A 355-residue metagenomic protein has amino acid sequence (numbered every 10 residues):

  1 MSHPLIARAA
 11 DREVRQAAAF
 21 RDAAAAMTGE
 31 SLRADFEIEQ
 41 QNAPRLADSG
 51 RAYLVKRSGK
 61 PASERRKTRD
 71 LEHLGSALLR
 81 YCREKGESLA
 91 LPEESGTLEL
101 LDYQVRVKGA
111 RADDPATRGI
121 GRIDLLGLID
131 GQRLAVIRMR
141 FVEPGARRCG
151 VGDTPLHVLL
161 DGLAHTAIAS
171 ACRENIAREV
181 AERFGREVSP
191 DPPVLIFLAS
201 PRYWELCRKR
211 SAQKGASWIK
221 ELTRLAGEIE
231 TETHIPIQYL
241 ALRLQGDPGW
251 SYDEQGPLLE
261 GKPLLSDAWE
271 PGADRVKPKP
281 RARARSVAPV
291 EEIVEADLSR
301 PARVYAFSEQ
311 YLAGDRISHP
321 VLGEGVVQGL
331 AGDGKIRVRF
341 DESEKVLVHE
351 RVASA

Functional and structural regions predicted by a protein language model:
M1-A288, L312, G329-L330: Charged, terminal alpha-helix-loop-beta segments that serve as non-catalytic nucleic-acid engagement and/or assembly
L32, S49, E99, D161 (+4 more regions): A general marker of short, structured functional hotspots
D124-L126, R316, R337: Residue-level detector of beta-strand face positions
E174-I176, W218-I219, E295-L298, V304-F307 (+2 more regions): A short linear-motif detector with a strong N-terminal bias
K279-A313: Mixed-charge, Lys/Arg-rich low-complexity intrinsically disordered regions
V304, A313, P320-A355: Basic/aromatic-rich interaction segments and small domains that mediate binding to polyanionic partners
